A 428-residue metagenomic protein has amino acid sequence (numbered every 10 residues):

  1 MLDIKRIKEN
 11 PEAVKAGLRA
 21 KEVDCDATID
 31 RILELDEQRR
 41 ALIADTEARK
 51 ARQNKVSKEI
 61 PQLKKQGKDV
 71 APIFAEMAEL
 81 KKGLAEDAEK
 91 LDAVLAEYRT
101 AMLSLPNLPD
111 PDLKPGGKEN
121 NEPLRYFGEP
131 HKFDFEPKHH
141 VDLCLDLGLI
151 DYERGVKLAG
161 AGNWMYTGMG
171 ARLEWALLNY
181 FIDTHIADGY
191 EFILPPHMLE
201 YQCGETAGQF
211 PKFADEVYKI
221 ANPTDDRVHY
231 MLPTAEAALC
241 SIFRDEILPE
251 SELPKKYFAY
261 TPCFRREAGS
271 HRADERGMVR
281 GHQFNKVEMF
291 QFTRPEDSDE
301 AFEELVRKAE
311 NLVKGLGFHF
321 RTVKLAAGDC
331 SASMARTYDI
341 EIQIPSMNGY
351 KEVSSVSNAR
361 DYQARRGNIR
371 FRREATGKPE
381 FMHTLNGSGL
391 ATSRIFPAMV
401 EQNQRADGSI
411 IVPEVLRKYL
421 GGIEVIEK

Functional and structural regions predicted by a protein language model:
M1-H131, L149: N-terminal alpha-helical targeting/anchoring segments
Y126-K428: TRNA-recognition modules of translation machinery and tRNA-sensing kinases, especially anticodon-binding
